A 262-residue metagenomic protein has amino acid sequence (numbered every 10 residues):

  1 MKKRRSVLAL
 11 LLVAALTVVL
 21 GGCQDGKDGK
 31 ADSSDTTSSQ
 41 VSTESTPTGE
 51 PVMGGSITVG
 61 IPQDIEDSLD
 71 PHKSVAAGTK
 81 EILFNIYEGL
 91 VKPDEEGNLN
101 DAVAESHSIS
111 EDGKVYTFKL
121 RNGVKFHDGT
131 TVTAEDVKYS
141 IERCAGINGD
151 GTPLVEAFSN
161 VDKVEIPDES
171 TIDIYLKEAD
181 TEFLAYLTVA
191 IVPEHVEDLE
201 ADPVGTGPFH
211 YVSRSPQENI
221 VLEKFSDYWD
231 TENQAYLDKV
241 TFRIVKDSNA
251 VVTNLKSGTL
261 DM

Functional and structural regions predicted by a protein language model:
V19-G22: C-terminal motif of bacterial Sec signal peptides marking the signal peptidase cleavage site
Q24-G26: Bacterial signal peptide processing site
M53-Q63, V115-F118, V137-S140, I172-I174 (+3 more regions): Short, well-ordered beta-strand elements
G60-I109, E142, V204: N-terminal lobe/hinge region of extracytoplasmic solute-binding protein
E95, E182-T241, D247-A250: Gly/Pro-rich hinge or "lid" segments in bacterial periplasmic/extracellular proteins
E105-D150, K256: Aromatic- and charge-enriched surface segment that lines or borders ligand/interaction sites
V137, S170-I172, V251, K256-M262: Alpha-to-beta junction loops
P153-H195: Surface-exposed binding/hinge segments that line and control ligand-binding clefts or catalytic entry sites
